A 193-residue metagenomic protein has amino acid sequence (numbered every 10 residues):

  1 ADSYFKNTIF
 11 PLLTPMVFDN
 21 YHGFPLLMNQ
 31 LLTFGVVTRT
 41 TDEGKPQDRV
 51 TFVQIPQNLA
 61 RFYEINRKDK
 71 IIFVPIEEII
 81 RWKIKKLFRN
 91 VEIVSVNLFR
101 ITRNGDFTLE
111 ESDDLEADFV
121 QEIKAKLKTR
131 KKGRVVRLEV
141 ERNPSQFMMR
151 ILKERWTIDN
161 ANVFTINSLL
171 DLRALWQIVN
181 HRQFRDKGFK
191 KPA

Functional and structural regions predicted by a protein language model:
A1-A193: N-terminal localization/anchoring segments of enzymes in phospholipid and broader phosphate metabolism
